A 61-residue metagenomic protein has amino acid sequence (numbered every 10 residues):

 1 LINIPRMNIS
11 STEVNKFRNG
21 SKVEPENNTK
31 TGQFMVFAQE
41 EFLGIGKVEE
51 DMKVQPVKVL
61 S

Functional and structural regions predicted by a protein language model:
L1-S61: Accessory RNA 3′-end/elbow-binding domains used by RNA modification enzymes
